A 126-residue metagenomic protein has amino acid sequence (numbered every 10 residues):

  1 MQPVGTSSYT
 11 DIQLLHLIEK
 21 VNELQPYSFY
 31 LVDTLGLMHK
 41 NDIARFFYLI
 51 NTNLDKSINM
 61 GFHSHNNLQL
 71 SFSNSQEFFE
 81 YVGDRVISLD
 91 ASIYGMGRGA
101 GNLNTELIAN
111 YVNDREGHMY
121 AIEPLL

Functional and structural regions predicted by a protein language model:
M1-L126: Catalytic cores and adjacent flexible loops of soluble metabolic enzymes that perform enolate/carbanion chemistry on
